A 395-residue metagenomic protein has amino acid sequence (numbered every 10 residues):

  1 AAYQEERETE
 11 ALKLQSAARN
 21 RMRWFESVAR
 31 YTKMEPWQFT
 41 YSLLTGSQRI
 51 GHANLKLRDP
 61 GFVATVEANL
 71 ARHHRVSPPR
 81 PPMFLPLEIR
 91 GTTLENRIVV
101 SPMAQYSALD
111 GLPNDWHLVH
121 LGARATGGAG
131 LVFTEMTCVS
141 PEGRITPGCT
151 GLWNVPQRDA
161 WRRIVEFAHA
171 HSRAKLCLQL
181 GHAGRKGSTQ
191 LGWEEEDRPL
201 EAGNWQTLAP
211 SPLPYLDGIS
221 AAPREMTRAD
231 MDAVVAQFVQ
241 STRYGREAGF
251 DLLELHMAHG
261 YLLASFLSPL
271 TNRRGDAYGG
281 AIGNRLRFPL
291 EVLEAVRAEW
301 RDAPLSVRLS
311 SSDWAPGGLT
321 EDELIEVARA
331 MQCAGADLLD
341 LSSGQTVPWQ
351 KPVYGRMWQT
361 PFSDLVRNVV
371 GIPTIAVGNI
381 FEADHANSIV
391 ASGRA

Functional and structural regions predicted by a protein language model:
A1-A2, N379: A contiguous binding-surface segment within folded domains or other stable secondary-structure elements
A2-R75: C-terminal helical "tail/cap" subdomain of flavin- and related membrane-associated enzymes
D59-A395: Flavin-dependent oxidoreductase catalytic cores
